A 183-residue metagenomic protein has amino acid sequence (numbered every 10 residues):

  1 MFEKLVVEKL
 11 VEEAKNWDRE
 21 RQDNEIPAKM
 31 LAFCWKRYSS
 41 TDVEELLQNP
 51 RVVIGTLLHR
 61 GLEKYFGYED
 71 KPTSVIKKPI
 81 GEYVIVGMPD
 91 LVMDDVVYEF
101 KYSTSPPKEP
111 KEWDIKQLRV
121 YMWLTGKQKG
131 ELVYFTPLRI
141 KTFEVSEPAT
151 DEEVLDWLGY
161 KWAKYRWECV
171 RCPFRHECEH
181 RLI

Functional and structural regions predicted by a protein language model:
M1-V96, I183: Metal-dependent nuclease catalytic cores that hydrolyze phosphodiester bonds in DNA/RNA, characterized by
I76-G159, K164-W167, P173-E177: Nucleic-acid nuclease catalytic cores
E177-I183: Extracellular/mature segments of secreted proteins
